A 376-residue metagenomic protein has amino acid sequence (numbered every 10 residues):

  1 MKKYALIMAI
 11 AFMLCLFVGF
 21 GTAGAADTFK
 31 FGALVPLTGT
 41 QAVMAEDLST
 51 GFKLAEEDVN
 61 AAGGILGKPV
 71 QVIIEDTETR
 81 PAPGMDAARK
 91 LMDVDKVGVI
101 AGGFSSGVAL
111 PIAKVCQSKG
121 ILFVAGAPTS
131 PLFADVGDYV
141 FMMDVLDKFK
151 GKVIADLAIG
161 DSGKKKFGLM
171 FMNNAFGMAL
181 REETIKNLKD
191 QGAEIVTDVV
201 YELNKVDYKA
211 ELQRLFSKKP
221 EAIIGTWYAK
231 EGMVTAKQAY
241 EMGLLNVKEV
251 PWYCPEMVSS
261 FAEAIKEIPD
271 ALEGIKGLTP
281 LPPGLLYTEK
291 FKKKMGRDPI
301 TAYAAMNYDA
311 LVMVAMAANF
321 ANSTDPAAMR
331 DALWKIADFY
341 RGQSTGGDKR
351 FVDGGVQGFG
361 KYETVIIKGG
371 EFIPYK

Functional and structural regions predicted by a protein language model:
Y4-K376: Extracytosolic ligand-binding ectodomains
